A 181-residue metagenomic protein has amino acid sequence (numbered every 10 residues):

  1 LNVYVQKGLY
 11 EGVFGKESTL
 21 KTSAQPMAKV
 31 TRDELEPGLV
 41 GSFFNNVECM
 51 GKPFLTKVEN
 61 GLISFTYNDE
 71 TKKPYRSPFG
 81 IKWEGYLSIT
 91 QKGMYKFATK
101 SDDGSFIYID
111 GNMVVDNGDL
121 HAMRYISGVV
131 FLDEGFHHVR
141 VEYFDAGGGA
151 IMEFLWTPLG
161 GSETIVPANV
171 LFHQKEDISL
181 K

Functional and structural regions predicted by a protein language model:
L1-K181: Acidic/polar, compositionally biased interaction segments
